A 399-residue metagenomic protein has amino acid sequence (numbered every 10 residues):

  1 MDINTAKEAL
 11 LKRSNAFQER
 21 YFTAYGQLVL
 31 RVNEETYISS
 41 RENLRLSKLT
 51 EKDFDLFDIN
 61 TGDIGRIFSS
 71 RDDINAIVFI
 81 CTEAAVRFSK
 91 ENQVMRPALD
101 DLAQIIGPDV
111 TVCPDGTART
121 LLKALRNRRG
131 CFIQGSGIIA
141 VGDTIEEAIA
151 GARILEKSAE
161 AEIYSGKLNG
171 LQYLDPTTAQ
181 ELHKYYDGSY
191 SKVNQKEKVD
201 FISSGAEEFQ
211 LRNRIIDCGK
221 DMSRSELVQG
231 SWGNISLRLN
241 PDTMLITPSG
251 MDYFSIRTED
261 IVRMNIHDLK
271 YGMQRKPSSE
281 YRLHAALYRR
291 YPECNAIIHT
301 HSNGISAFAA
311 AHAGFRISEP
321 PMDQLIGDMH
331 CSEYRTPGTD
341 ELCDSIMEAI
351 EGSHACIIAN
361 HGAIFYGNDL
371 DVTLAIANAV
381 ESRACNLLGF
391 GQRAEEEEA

Functional and structural regions predicted by a protein language model:
M1-A399: Glycine-rich flexible loops
